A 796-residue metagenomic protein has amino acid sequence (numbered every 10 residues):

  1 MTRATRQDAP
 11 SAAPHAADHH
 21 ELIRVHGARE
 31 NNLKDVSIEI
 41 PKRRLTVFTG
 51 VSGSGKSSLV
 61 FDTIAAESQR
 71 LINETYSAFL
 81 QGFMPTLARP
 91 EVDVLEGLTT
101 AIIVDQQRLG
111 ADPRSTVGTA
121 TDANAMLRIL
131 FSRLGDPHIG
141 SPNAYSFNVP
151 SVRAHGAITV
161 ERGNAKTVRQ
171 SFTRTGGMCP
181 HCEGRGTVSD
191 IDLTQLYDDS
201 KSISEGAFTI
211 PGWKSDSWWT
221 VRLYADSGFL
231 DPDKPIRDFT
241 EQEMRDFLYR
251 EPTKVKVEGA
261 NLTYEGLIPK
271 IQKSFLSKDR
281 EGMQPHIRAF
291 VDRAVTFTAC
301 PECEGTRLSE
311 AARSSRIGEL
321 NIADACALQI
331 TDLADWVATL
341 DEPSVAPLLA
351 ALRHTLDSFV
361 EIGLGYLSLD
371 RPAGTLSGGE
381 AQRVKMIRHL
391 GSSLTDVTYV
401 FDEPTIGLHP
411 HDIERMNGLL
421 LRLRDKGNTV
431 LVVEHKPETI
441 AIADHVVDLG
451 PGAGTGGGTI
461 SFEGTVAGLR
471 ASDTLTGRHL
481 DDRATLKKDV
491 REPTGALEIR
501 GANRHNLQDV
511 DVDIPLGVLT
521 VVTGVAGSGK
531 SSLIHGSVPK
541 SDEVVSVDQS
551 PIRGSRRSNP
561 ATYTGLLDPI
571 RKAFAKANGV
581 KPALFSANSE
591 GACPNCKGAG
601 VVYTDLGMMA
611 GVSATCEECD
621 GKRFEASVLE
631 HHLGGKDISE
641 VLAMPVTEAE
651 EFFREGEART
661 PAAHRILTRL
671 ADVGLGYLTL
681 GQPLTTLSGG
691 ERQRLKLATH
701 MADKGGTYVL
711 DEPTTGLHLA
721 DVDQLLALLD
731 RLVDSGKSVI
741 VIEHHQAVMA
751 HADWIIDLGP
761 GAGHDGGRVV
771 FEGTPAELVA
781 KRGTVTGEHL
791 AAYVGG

Functional and structural regions predicted by a protein language model:
T2-T375, A381-V400, L419-D425, E498-T686 (+3 more regions): P-loop/Walker A nucleotide phosphate-binding surfaces of NTP-dependent enzymes
I129-R133, L469-R491, K572-K576, V779-G796: C-terminal boundary and immediately downstream tail of ABC-type ATPase nucleotide-binding domains
Y366, T375, I406-P410, T686 (+1 more regions): ABC ATPase nucleotide-binding domain "signature" loop
D402-P404, D711-P713: Walker B catalytic acidic pair
H409-G418, L719-A727: Conserved D-loop/post-Walker B switch-helix segment of ABC ATPase nucleotide-binding domains
T429, I442-D448, R731, S738 (+1 more regions): Conserved catalytic segment of ABC-fold P-loop ATPases
V433-H435, I742-H744: H-loop/switch region of ABC-family ATPase nucleotide-binding domains
H445-D481, S558, Y563, D757-H789: Conserved beta-strand-loop-alpha-helix hinge in the C-terminal portion of ABC ATPase nucleotide-binding domains
